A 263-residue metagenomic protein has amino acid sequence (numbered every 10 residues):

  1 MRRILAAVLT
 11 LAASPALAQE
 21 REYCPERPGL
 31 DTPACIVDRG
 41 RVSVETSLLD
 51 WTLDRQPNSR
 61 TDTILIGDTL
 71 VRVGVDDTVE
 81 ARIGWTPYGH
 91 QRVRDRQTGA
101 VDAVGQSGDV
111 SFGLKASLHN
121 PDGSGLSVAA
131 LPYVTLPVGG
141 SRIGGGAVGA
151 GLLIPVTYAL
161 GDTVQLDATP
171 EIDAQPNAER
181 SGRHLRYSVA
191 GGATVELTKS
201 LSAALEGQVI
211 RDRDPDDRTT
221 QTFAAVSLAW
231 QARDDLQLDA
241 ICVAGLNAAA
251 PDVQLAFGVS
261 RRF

Functional and structural regions predicted by a protein language model:
M1-T10: Sec-dependent signal peptide recognition, specifically the positively charged N-region followed immediately by
A13-P15: N-terminal signal peptide c-region/cleavage motif recognized by signal peptidases
A18-F263: Transmembrane beta-barrel domains of Gram-negative outer membranes and organellar outer membranes
